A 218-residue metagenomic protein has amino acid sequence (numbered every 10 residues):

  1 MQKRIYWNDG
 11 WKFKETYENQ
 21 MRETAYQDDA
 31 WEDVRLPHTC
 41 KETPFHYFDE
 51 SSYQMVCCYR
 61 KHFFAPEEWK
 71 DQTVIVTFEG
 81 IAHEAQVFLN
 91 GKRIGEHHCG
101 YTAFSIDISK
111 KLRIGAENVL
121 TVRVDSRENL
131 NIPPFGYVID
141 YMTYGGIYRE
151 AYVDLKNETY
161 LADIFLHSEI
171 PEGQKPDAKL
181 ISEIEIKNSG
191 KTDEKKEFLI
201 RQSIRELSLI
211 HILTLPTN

Functional and structural regions predicted by a protein language model:
K3-Y17, T39, Q54-D163, S189: Accessory beta-strand-rich segments of carbohydrate-active enzymes
D9, V87-L89, E197-S208: Extended low-complexity, serine/threonine- and proline-enriched intrinsically disordered segments
K12-L36: Predominantly extracellular/luminal regions of secreted and cell-surface proteins, especially disulfide-bonded
H46-E50: Surface-exposed, low-complexity/disordered Ser/Thr/Gly/Pro/Asn-rich loops and linkers
F165-G173: Short beta-strand segments of immunoglobulin-like
G173-E185: Contiguous beta-strand segments within globular domains
S189-F198: A short beta-turn/strand-edge loop motif at beta-sheet boundaries
I210-T217: Conserved small/polar residues in nucleotide/adenosyl-binding loops
